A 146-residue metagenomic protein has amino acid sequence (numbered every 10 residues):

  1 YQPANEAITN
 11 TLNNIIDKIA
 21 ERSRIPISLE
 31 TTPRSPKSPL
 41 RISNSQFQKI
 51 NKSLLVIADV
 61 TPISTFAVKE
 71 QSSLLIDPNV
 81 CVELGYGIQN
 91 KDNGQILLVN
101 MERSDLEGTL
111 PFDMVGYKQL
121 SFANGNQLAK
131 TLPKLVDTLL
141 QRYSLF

Functional and structural regions predicted by a protein language model:
Y1-L55: Conserved N-terminal substructure of TIR/SEFIR domains
Y1-P3, M101, A123: Structural motif
E21-R22, Y86-G94: Arginine/glycine-rich "motif VI" loop of SF2 helicases in the C-terminal RecA-like domain
R34-E83, I88-Q89: TIR-domain catalytic/interaction hotspot
S53-L54, K91-I96, M114-Y117: Short glycine-/polar-rich loops that comprise or flank the Walker A/P-loop and associated switch/sensor motifs
A58, L97-L98: Structural beta-sheet core signal
L98-V115: Glycine-rich, charge-decorated loop segments at or immediately adjacent to ligand/cofactor-binding or catalytic sites
L110-F146: C-terminal interaction surface of TIR/SEFIR-family domains
